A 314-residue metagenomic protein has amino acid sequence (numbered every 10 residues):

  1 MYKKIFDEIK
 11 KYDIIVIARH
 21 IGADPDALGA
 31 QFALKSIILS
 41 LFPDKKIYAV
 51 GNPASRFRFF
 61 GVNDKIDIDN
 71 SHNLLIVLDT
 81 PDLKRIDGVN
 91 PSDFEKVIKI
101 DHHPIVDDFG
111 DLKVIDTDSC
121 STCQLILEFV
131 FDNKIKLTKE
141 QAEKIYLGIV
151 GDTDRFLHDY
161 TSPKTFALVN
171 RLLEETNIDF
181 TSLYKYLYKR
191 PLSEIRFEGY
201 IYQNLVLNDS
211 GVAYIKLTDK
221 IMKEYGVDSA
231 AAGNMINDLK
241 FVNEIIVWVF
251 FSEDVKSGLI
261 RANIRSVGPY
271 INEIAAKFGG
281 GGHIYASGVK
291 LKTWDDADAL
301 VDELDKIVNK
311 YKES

Functional and structural regions predicted by a protein language model:
Y2-R58, D67-L74, G151-E313: Hydrophobic helix-and-loop "lid/oligomerization" segment in the mid-to-C-terminal part of catalytic domains
H20, N52-P53, L78-P81, I100-H103 (+4 more regions): Fold-independent oxyanion-binding glycine-rich loops and adjacent beta-strand/coil segments at enzyme active sites
A33-K35, S92-E95, I115-D116, A167: Glycine-rich, phosphate-binding/catalytic loops in enzymes
K46-Y48, K96, K113, K136: Conserved beta-strand segments of alpha/beta enzyme cores
F59-L112: Active-site cofactor/cluster-binding pocket
I68, N90-S92, V106-D107, L137-K139 (+3 more regions): Solvent-exposed alpha-helices and their adjacent loops that cap or buttress functional pockets in soluble metabolic
D87-V89, K113-I115, I135-K136, Y202-Q203 (+1 more regions): A generic local secondary-structure boundary/capping motif
H102-N170: Short alpha-helices
